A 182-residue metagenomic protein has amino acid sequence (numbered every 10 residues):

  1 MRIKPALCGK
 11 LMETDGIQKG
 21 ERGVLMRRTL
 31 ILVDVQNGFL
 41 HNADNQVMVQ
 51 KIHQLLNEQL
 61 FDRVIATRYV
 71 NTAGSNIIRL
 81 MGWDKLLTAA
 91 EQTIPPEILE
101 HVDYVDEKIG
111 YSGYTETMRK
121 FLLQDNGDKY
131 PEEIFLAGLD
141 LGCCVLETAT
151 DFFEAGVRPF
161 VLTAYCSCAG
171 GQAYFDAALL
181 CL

Functional and structural regions predicted by a protein language model:
I3-A6: Extreme N-terminal basic, low-complexity initiation segments that serve as generic localization/processing leaders
C8-L25: Short, Lys/Arg-enriched N-terminal segments with co-localized hydrophobic residues within the first ~10-30 amino acids
M26-T29, G38, E58, R63 (+1 more regions): Active-site-adjacent betaalpha module
L32-V33: Short hydrophobic beta-strand that contains or immediately precedes a catalytic carboxylate
Q36-N42: Short acidic, Gly/Ser-rich segments with clustered Asp/Glu that frequently serve as metal-coordination loops in enzyme
D44-V70: A short alpha/beta connector and helix-capping loop motif
A73-G74, A169: Generic structural signal for helix capping and beta-alpha/helix-loop junctions
N76-R79: Metal-dependent catalytic neighborhoods of phosphoester/phosphodiester hydrolases
